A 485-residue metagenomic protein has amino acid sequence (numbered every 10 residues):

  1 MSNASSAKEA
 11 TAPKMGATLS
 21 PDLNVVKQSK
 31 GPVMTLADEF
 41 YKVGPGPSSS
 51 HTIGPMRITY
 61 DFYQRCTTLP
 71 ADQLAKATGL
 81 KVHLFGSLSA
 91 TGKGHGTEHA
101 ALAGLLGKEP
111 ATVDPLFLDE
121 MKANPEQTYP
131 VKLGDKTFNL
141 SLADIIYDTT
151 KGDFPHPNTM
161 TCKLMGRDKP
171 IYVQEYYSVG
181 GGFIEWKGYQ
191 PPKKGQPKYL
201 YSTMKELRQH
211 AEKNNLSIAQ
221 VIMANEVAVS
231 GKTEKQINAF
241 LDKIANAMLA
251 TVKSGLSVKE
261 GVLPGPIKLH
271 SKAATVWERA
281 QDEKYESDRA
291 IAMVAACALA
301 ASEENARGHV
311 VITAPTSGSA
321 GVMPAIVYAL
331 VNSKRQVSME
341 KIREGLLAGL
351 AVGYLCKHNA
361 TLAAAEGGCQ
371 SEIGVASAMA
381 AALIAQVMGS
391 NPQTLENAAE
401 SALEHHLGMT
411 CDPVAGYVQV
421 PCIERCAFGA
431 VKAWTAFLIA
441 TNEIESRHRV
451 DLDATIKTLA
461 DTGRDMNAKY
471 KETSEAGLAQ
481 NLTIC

Functional and structural regions predicted by a protein language model:
A12-V33, D38, K42, Y60-L84 (+8 more regions): Non-transmembrane, aqueous-exposed alpha-helical and coiled segments at domain scale
Y41-T59, G308-I326, G367-S377: Conserved phosphate/anionic-ligand binding catalytic regions in large, soluble enzymes, centered on
S50-T67, P324-Q336, A381-G389: Alpha-helical support elements that line or immediately flank enzyme active sites and cofactor-binding pockets
E98-M121, T149, G374, M379-M388 (+2 more regions): C-terminal domain-closing interface element
P110-D282: C-terminal regulatory domains involved in ligand/effector binding and gene-expression control
R208-L241, A245, T251, V414-C485: A structured, mid-to-C-terminal "fold-capping" secondary-structure block
E234-Q336, E340-Y354, H358-A364, G368 (+1 more regions): Accessory "access/gating" subregions that flank catalytic or transport cores
Q336-V337, A348, L355-A427, A440-H448: Hydrophobic alpha-helical bundle architecture
